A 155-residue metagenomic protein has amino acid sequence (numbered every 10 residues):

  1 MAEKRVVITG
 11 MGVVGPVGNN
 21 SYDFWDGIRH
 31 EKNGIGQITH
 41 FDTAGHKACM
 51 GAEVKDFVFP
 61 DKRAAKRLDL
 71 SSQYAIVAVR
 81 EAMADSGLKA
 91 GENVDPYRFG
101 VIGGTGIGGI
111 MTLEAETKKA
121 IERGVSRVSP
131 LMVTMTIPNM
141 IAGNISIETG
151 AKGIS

Functional and structural regions predicted by a protein language model:
M1-I154: Conserved "HGTGT" condensation-loop signature of ketosynthase/thiolase-family condensing enzymes that catalyze
